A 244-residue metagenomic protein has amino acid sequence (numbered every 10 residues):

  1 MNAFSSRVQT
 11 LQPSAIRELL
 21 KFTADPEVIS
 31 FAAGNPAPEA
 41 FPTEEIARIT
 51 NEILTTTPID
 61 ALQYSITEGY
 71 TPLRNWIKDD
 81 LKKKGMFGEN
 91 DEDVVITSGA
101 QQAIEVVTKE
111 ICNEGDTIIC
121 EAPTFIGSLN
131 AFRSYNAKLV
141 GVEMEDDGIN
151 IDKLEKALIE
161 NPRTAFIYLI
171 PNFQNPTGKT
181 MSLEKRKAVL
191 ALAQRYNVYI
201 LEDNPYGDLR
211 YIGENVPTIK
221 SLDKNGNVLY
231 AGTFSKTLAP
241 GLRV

Functional and structural regions predicted by a protein language model:
M1-I66, D79: N-terminal "arm"/small-domain region of PLP-dependent enzymes with the aminotransferase-like
V28-S30, L139-G141, V228-Y230: Conserved beta-strand scaffold positions in the cores of enzyme catalytic domains, especially in NTP/NDP-utilizing
I29, T164-A165, R243: Short acidic/polar active-site loop segments enriched in Thr and Asp
P36-A37, P171-N175, K236: Short glycine-rich anion-binding loops that position phosphate/pyrophosphate groups of nucleotides and phosphorylated
P42-E45, I212-G213, G241-R243: Short aromatic-enriched loop/helix-cap "lid" or pocket-rim segments at secondary-structure transitions that line
T55, D60-N197, G207-G226: Conserved core of the PLP fold type I
S221-V244: Active-site PLP attachment segment
